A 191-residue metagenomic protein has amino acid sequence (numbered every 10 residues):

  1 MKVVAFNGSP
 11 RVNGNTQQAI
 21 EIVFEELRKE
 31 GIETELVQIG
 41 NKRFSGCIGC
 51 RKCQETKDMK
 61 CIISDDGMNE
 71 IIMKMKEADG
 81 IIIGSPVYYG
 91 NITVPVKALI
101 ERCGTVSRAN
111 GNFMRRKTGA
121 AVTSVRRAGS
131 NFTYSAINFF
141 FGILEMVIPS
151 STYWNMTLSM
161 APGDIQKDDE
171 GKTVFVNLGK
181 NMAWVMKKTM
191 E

Functional and structural regions predicted by a protein language model:
M1, G8, F24, K29-E30 (+2 more regions): Glycine-rich phosphate/pyrophosphate-binding loop and the adjoining helix
K2-S9, A120-T123: Short beta-strand segments enriched in small/hydrophobic residues
A5-A19, V23: N-terminal cysteine/histidine-rich coordination modules
P10-R11, N41, R126: Short, glycine/serine-rich, charged loops/turns that create anion-binding and catalytic segments at active sites
Q17-E21, Y134, K172: Short amphipathic alpha-helical segment that frequently serves as the phosphate-/nucleotide-binding helix
I32-K42: A short beta-strand-loop structural module common to alpha/beta enzyme folds
K42-M75: Cysteine-cluster motifs in flexible loop/terminal segments that predominantly coordinate metals
I62-V147, Y153: Helix-loop-strand module that forms the ligand-binding subsite of alpha/beta enzymes
